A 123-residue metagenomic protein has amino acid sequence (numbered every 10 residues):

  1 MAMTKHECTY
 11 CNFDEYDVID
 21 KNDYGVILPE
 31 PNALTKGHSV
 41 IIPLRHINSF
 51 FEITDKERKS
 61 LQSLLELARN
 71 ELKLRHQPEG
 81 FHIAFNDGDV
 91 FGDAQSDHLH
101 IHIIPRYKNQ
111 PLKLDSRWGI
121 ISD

Functional and structural regions predicted by a protein language model:
M1-D123: HIT superfamily nucleotide-processing domains
